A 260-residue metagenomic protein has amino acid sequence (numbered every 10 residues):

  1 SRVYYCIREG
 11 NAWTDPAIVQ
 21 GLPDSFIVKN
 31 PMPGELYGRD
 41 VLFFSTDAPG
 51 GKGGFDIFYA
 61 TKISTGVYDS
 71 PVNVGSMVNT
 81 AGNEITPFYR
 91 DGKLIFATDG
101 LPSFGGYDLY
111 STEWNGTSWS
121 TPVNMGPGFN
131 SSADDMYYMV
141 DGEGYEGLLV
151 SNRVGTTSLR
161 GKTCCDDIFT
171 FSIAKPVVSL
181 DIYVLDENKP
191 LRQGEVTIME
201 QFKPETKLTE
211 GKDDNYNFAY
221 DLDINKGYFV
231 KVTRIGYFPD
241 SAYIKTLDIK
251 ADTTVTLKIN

Functional and structural regions predicted by a protein language model:
S1-E195, F202, T206-D213, A219-T233 (+1 more regions): Short, conserved micro-motifs composed of acidic
